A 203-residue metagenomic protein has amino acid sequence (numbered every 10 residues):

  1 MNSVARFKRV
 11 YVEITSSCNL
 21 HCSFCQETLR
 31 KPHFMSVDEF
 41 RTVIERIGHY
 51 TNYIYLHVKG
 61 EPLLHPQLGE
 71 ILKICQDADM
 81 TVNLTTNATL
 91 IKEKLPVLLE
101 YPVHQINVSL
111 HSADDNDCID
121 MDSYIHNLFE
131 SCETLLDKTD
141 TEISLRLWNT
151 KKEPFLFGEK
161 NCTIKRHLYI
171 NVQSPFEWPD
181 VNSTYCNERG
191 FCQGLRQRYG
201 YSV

Functional and structural regions predicted by a protein language model:
M1-I106, D117-D122: Conserved alpha-helical substructure of the radical SAM core
M35, A78, P96-V203: Radical SAM enzyme [4Fe-4S]-AdoMet core and its adjacent flexible, acidic and glycine-rich loops/tails across
